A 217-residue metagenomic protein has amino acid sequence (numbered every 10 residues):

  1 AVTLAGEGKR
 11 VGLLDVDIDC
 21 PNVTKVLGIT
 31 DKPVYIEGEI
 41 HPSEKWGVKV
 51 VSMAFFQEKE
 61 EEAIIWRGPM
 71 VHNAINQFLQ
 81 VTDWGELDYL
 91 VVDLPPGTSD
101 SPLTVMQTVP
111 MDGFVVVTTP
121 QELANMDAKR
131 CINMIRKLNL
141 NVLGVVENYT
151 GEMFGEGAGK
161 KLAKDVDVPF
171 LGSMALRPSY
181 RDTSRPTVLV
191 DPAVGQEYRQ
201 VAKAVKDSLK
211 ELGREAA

Functional and structural regions predicted by a protein language model:
L4-E61, I65, H72, K160: Phosphate-binding loop that captures ATP/GTP phosphates
R10-D15, V117, G144-V145: Short beta-strand "acidic-cap" motif of Rossmann-like dinucleotide-binding folds
D15, V23, V51, I75 (+6 more regions): Residue-level signature of catalytic and energy-coupling elements of molecular machines, predominantly ATP/GTP-dependent
I18-C20, F56-E58, P96-G97, P120-A124 (+2 more regions): Conserved nucleotide-binding/hydrolysis micro-motifs of P-loop NTPases
S52-M53, V116-T119, V145-E147: Conserved beta-strand segments of the P-loop GTPase G domain that flank and frequently precede/overlap
Q57-T108: Phosphate-binding/switch loop-helix module in NTP-utilizing enzymes
G85-V92, T98, P110-R130: Conserved Switch II/interswitch segment of TRAFAC-class P-loop GTPases
I132-A217: C-terminal lobe/tail of nucleotide-utilizing enzymes
